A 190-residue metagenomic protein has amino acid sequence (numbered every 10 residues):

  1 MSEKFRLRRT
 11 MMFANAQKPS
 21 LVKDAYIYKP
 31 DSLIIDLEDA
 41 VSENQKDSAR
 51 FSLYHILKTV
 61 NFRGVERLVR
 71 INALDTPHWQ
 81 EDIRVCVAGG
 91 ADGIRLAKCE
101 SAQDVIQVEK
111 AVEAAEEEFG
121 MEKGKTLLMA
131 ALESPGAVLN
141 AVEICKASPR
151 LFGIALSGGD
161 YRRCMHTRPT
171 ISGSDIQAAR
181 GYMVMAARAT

Functional and structural regions predicted by a protein language model:
M1-T190: Expand to "…catalyze enediolate/carbanion chemistry for C-C bond making/breaking, isomerization, decarboxylation
